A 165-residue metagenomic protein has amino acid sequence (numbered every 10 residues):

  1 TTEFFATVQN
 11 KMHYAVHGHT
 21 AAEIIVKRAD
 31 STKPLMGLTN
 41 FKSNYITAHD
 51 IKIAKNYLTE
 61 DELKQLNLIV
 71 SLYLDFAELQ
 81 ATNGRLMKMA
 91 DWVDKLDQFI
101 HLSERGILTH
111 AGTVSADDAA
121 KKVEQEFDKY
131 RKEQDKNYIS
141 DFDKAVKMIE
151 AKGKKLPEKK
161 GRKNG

Functional and structural regions predicted by a protein language model:
T1-G165: Positively charged, phosphate-engaging catalytic surfaces used for nucleic-acid and nucleotide handling
